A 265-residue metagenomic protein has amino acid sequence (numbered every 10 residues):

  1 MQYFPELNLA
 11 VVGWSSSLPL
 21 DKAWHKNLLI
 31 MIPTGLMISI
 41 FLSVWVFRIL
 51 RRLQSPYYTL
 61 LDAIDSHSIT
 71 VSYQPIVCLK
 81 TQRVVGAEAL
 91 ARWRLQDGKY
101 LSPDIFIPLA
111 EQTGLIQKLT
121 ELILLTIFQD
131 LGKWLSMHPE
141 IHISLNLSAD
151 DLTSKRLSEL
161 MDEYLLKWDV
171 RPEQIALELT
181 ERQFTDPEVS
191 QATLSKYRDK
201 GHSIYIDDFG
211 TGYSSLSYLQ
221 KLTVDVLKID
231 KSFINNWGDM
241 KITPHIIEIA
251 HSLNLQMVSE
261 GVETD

Functional and structural regions predicted by a protein language model:
M1-L29: Extracellular/periplasmic juxtamembrane segments that couple receptor/chemosensory ectodomains to their
K22-Y58: Cytoplasm-proximal transmembrane signaling helix
L53, Y57, K99-P103, Q112 (+1 more regions): Catalytic-site-adjacent helices and loops of nucleotide signaling machinery
S55-I107, S259: Active-site core of bacterial EAL-family cyclic-dinucleotide phosphodiesterase domains
L95, F106, L145, D208 (+1 more regions): Signature for phosphate-centric chemistry
L95-G98, L124, F128, D208: Short acidic-capped amphipathic helix/loop micro-motif used as an active-site/signal-coupling element
L115-V189, G261: Catalytic core of bacterial c-di-GMP phosphodiesterases, primarily the EAL and HD-GYP domains, capturing alpha-helical
Y164-W237, I249, L253-D265: The catalytic core of metal-dependent phosphodiesterases that act on cyclic dinucleotides
